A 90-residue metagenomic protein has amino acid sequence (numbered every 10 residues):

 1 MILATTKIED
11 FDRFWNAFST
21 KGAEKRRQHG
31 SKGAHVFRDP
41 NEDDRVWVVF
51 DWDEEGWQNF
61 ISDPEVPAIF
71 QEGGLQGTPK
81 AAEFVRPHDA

Functional and structural regions predicted by a protein language model:
M1-I8, A34-D63: Short, well-ordered beta-strand segments in beta-rich or mixed alpha/beta enzyme and ligand-binding folds
F11-G33, P64-F70: Short amphipathic alpha-helical segments
N16-S19, A23, E42, E55-W57 (+4 more regions): Short linear sequence elements within intrinsically disordered, low-complexity coil regions
H29-V46, I69-A90: Glycine-rich beta-strand-turn "strand-cap" elements at beta-sheet edges
